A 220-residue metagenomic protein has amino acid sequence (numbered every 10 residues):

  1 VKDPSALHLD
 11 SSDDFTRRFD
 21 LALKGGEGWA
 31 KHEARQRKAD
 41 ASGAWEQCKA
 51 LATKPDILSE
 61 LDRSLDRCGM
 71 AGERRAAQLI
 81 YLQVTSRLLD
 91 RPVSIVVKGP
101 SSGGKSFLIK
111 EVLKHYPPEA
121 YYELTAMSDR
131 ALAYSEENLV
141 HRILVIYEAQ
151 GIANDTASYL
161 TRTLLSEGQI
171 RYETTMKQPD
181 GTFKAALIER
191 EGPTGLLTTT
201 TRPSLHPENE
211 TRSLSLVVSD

Functional and structural regions predicted by a protein language model:
V1-A41: TOPRIM fold recognition
E27-S219: Phosphate-handling catalytic cores of nucleic-acid transaction enzymes
